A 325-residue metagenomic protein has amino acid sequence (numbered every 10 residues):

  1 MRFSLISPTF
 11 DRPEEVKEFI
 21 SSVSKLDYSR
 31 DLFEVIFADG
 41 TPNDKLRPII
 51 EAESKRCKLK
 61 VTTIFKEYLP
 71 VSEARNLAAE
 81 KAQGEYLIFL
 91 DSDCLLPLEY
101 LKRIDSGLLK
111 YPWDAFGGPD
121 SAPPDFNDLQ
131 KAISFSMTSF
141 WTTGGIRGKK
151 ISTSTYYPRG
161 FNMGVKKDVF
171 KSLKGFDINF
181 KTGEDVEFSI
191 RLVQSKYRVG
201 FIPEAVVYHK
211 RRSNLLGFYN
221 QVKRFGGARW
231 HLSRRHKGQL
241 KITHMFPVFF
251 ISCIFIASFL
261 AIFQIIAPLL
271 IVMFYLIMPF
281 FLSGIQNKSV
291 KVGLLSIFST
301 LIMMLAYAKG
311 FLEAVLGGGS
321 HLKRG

Functional and structural regions predicted by a protein language model:
S21-L32: Short, acidic, metal-binding catalytic loop of nucleotide-sugar glycosyltransferases
S22, I36-P48, Y68, D91-L95: A conserved acidic beta->alpha catalytic loop
D44-K45, S92-G107, I190: Acidic donor-binding/catalytic loop of UDP-sugar-dependent glycosyltransferases, especially processive GT2
K66-A82, R103, T153, Y157-F161: Glycine-rich, basic loop-to-helix element that forms the pyrophosphate-binding segment of sugar-nucleotide handling
L87: Short aromatic/hydrophobic "clamp" motif used to bind/position activated sugar donors
E99-K131, K210: Conserved donor NDP-sugar-binding/catalytic core segment of glycosyltransferases
G118-P124, I133-Y156, K171, R235: Short, flexible, basic/aromatic active-site loop/helix in glycosyltransferases
D177-L240: Catalytic donor/gating beta->alpha subdomain of glycosyltransferases that bind UDP-sugars
